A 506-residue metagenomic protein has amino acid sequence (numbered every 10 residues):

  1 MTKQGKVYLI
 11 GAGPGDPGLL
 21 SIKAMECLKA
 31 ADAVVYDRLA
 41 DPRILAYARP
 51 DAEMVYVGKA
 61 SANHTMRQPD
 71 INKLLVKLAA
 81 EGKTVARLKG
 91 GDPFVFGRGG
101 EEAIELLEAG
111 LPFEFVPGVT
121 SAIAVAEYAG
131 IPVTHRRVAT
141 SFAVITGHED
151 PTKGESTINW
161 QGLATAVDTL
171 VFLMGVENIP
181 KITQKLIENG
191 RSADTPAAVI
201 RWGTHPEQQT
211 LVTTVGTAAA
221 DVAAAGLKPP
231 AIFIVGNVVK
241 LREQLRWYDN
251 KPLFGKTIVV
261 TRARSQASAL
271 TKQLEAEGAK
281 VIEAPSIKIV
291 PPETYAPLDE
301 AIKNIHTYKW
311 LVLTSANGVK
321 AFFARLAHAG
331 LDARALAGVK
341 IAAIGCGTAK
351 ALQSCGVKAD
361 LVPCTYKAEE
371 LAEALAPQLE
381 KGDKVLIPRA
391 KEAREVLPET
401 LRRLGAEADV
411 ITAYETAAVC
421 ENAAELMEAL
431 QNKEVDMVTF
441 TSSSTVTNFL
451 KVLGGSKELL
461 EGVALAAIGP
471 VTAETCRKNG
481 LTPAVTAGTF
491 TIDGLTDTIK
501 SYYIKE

Functional and structural regions predicted by a protein language model:
M1-P17, I22-V119, A124, A224 (+4 more regions): Class I S-adenosyl-L-methionine
K6-L9, D32-A33, A52-V55, K83-R87 (+13 more regions): Structural motif
D41, D51, F115-A126, S141-K153 (+3 more regions): Conserved beta-alpha
P42, I71-L78, Y128-P132, S156-N159 (+1 more regions): Short, charged beta->alpha transition segments
A103-I104, A122, P132-R136, T152: Proline/glycine-rich low-complexity loops and linkers
L107-P112, A166, Q431-N432: Basic phosphate/pyrophosphate-binding loop/patch that engages nucleotide-derived ligands
T152-A198: Conserved anion/nucleotide-ligand pocket segment
